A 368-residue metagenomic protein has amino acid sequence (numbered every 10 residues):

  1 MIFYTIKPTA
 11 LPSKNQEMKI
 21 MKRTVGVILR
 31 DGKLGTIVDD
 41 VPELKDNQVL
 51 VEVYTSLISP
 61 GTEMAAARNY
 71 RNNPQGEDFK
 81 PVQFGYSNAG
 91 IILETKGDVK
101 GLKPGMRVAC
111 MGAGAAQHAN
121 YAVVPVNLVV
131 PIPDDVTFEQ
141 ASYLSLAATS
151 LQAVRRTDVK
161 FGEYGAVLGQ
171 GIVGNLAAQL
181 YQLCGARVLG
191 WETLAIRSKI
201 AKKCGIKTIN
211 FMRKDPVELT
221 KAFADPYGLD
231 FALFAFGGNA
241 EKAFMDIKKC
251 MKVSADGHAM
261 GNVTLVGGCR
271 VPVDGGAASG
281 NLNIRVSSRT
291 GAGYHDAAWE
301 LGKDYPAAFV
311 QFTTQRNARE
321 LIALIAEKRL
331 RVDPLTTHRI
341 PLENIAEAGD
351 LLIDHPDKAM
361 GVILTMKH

Functional and structural regions predicted by a protein language model:
T9-I20: Short, Lys/Arg-enriched N-terminal segments with co-localized hydrophobic residues within the first ~10-30 amino acids
K19-K22, P226, D256-V266, I322-R339 (+1 more regions): C-terminal capping/lid region of NAD(P)-dependent oxidoreductase domains
P42-I58, N69-G114: Glycine-rich beta-strand-centered segment in the early N-terminal region that forms part of a ligand/cofactor-binding
F79-S87, P104-L168: NAD(P)H dinucleotide-binding glycine-rich loop of Rossmann-like/cofactor-binding domains, especially the beta1-alpha1
Q117-A119, T193-I200, P272-D274: Short, glycine/polar-rich helix-capping loops at beta-to-alpha or helix-loop-helix junctions that flank or form
E139-K214, E218: Mid-domain Rossmann-like dinucleotide-binding core that forms the NAD(H)/NADP(H) cofactor-binding site
K199, K207-S287, G293-H295: Glycine-rich cofactor phosphate-binding loops and adjacent beta1-alpha1 units of small-molecule cofactor enzyme domains
K221, P272-T336: C-terminal substrate-binding/catalytic core of Rossmann-like NAD(P)-dependent dehydrogenases/reductases
